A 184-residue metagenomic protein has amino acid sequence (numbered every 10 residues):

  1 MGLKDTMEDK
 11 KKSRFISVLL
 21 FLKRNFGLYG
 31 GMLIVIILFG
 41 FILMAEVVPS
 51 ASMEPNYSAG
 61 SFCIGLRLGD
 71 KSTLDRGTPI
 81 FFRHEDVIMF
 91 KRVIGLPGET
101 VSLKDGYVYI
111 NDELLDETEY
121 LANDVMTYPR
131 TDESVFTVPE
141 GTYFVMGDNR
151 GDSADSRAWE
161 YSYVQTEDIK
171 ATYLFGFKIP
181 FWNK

Functional and structural regions predicted by a protein language model:
G2-N25, P55-K184: Soluble "head" domains of membrane/secretory-pathway proteins
N25-L43: Hydrophobic membrane-insertion alpha-helices, especially the h-region of bacterial N-terminal signal peptides
I42-P49, M53: Signal peptide cleavage region of secreted peptide precursors
